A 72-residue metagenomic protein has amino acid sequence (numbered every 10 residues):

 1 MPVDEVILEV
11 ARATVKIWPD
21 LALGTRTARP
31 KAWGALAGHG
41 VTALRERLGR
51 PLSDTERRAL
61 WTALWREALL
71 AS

Functional and structural regions predicted by a protein language model:
M1-G34, G38: N-terminal acidic leader/helix
M1-P2, L69-S72: Short intrinsically disordered terminal tails
I7-L8, L23, R57-A59, L70: Low-complexity, compositionally biased segments
W33-L69: Short, charge-rich amphipathic interface segments used for partner binding and complex assembly
